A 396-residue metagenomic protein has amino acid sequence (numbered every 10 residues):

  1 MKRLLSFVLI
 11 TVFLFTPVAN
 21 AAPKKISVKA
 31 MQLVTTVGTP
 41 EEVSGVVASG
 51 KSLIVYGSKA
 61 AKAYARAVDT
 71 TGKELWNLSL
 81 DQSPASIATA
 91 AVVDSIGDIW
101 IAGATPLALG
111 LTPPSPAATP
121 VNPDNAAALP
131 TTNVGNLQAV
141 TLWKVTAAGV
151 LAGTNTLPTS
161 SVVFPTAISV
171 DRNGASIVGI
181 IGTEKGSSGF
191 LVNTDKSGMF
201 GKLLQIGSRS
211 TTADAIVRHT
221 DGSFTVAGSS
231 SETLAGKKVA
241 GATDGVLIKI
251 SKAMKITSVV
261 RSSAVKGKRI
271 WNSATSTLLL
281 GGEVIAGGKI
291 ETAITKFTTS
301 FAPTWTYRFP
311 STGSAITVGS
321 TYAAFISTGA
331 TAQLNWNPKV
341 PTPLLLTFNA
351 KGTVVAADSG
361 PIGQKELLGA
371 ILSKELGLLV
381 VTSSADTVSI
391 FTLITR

Functional and structural regions predicted by a protein language model:
M1-L4: Positively charged n-region of N-terminal signal peptides that target proteins for export
F7-T16: Bacterial N-terminal signal peptides
A21-R396: A sequence-level/structural motif corresponding to short, flexible coil/turn segments enriched in small polar residues
